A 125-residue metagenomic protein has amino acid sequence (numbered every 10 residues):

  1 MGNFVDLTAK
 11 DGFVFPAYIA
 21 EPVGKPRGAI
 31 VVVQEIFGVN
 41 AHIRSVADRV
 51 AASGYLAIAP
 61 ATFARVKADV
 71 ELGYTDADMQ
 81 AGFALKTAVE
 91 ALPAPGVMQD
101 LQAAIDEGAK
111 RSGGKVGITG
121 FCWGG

Functional and structural regions predicted by a protein language model:
M1-G125: N-terminal cap/leader regions of alpha/beta-hydrolase-fold enzymes, predominantly small-molecule hydrolases
